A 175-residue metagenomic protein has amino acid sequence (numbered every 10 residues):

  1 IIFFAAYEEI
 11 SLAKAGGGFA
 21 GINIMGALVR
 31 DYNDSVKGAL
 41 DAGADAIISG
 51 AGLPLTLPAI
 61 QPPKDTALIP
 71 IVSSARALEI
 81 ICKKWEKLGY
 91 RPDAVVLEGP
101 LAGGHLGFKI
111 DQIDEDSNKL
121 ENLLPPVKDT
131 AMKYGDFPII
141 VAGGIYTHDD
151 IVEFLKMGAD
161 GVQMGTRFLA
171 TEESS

Functional and structural regions predicted by a protein language model:
I1, A51-L55, G99-I110, Y146-S175: Glycine-rich phosphate-binding active-site loops on the catalytic face of alpha/beta enzymes
I1-Y134: Active-site entrance/lid segments in N-terminal catalytic domains of soluble metabolic enzymes
D93, F137-P138, D160: The start of beta-strands in P-loop NTPase/AAA+ ATPase cores
Y134-G135, K156: Hydrophobic alpha-helical context, especially transmembrane and signal-peptide helices
P138-T147: Glycine-rich beta-to-alpha active-site loop
